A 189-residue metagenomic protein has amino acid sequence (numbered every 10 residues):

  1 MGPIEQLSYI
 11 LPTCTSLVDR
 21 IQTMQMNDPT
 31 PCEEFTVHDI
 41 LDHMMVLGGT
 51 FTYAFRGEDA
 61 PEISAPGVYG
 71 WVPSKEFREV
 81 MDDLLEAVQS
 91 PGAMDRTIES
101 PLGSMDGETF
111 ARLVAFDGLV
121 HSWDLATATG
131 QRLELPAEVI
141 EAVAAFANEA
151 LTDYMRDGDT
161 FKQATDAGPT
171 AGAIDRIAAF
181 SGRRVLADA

Functional and structural regions predicted by a protein language model:
M1-T13, R20-E33, T50-A189: Structured surface interface patches that mediate subunit assembly and partner/cofactor docking
I40: N-terminal cationic and glycine-rich segments that engage phosphates or anionic surfaces
M44: Short, conserved "active-site rim" segments that organize catalytic pockets and cofactor/ligand binding
